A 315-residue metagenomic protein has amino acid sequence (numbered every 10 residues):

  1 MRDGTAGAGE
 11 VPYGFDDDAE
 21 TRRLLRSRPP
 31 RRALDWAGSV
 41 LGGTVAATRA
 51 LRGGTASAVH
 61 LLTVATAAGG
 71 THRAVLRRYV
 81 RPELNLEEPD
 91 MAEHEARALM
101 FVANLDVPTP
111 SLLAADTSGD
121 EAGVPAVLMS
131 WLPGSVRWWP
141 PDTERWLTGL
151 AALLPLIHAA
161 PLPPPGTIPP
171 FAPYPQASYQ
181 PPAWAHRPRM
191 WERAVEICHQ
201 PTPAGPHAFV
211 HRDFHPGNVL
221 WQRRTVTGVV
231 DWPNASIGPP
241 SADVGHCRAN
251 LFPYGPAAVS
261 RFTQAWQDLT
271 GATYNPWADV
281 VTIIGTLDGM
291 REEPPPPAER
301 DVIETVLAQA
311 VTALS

Functional and structural regions predicted by a protein language model:
R2-G43, A47: Juxta-kinase regulatory segment immediately upstream of eukaryotic protein kinase catalytic domains
G7-A8, A56, T148, I237 (+1 more regions): Helix-rich C-terminal or lid/interface subdomains of diverse kinases
T21-R22, P82-D90, P295-V302: Short, flexible/disordered intra-domain loops and linkers
R28-L41, P155-R212, V306-A310, L314-S315: An alpha-helical support segment within catalytic cores of ATP-dependent transferases
V45-R49, P110-L113, T273-A278: A short linear hydrophobic-aromatic micro-motif
R49-I168, R189: ATP-binding pocket architecture of kinase catalytic cores
R52, A56-V64, G70, V75-L76 (+2 more regions): Active-site acidic catalytic loop and adjacent metal/ATP-binding pocket of ATP-dependent phosphoryl transfer enzymes
D106, D116, S135, I157-P165 (+5 more regions): A general structural signal marking secondary-structure boundaries and capping sites
